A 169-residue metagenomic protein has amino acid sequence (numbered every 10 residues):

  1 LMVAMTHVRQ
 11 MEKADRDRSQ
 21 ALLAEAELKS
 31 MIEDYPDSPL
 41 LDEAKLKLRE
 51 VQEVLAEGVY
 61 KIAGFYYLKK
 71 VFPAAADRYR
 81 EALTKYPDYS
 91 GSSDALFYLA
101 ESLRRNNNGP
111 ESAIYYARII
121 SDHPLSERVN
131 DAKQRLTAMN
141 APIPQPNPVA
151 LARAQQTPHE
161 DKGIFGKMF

Functional and structural regions predicted by a protein language model:
L1-F169: Acidic, polar-rich low-complexity tracts and alpha-helical solenoid repeat scaffolds
